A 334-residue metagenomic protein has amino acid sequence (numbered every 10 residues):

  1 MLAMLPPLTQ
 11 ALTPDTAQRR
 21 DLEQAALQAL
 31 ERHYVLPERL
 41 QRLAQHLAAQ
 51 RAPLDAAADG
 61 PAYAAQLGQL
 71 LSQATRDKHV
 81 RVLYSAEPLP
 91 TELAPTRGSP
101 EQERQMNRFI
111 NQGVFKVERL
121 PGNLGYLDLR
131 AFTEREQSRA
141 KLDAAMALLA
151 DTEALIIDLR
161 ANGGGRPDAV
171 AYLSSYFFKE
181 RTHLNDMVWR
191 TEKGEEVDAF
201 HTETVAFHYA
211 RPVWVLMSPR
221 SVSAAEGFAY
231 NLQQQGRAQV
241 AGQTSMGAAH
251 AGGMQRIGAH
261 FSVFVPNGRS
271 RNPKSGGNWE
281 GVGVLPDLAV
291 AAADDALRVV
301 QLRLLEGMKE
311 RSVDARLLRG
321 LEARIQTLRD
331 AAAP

Functional and structural regions predicted by a protein language model:
M1-P7: Bacterial N-terminal signal peptides
A26, L71, L127, I157 (+3 more regions): Terminal peptide-recognition signature
P37-G122, D314-P334: Extended, small/polar residue-biased N-terminal targeting/export presequences and adjacent propeptide/linker tracts
N107, G113-R139, K274-S275: STAS-typified acidic loop motif
L127-A131, D151-G163: Short acidic catalytic loops
R135-E153: A short, well-ordered alpha-helical element
G164-L216, R220, H250-R256, G268: Gly/Ser/Thr-rich loop/hinge elements
G277-E280, V284-P334: Low-complexity, Gly/Ser/Thr/Pro-rich intrinsically disordered linker/tail segments
